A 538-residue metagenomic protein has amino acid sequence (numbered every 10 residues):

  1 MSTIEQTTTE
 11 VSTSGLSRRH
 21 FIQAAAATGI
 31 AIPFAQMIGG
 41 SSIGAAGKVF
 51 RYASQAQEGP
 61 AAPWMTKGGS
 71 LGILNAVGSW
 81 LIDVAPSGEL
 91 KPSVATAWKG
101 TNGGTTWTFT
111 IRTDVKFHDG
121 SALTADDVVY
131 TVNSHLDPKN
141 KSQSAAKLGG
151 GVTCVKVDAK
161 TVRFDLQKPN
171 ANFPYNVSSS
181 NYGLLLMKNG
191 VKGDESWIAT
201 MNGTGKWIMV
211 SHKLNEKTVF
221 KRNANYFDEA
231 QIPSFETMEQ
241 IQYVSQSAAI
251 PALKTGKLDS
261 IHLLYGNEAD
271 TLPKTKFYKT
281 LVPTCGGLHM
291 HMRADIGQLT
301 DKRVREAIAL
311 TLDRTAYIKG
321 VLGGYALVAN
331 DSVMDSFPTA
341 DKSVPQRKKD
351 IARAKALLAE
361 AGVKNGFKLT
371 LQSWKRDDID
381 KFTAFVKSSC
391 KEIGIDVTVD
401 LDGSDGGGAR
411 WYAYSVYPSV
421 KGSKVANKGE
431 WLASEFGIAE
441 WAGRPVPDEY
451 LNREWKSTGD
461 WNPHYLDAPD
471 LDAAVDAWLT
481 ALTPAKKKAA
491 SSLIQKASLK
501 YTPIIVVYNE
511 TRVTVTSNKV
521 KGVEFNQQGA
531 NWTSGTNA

Functional and structural regions predicted by a protein language model:
M1-L16, A27-I30: N-terminal secretory signal peptides
A53-N102, N133, N202: N-terminal lobe/hinge region of extracytoplasmic solute-binding protein
A85-E89, S178-P233, T237, S245-S247 (+2 more regions): Gly/Pro-rich hinge or "lid" segments in bacterial periplasmic/extracellular proteins
T110, S144-K188, S211-K213: Surface-exposed binding/hinge segments that line and control ligand-binding clefts or catalytic entry sites
E195, N225-T271, D396, D405: Ligand-site clamp/hinge motif
L327-E360, K375-K381: Structural transition elements
T398-A409, G422-N427, E440-A442, D448-N518 (+1 more regions): Extracytoplasmic/peripheral linker and loop segments enriched in polar/acidic and small residues with frequent Thr/Pro
T514-A538: Long beta-strand-rich cores associated with HINT superfamily self-processing modules
